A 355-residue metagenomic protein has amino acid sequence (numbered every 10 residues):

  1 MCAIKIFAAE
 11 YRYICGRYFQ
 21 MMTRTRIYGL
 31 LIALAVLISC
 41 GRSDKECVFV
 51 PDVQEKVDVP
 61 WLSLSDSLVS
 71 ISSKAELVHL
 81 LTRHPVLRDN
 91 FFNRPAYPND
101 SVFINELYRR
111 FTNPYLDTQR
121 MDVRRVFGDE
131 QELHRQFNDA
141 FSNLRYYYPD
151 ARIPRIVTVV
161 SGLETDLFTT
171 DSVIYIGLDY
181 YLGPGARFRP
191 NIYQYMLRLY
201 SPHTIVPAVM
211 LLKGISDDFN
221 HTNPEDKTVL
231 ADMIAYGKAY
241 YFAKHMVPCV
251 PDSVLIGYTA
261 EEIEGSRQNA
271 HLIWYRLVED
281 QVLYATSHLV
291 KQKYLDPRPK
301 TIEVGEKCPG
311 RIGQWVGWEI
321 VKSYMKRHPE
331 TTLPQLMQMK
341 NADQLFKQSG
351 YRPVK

Functional and structural regions predicted by a protein language model:
F19-G29: Bacterial N-terminal signal peptides that target proteins for export
L37-S39: C-terminal motif of bacterial Sec signal peptides marking the signal peptidase cleavage site
G41-R109: N-terminal mature-domain "stem" immediately C-terminal to a signal peptide or N-terminal signal-anchor/transmembrane
L68, S72, F127, F141 (+6 more regions): Sec/Tat-exported extracytoplasmic proteins
Y108-I263, M339: Acidic/His-rich structured neighborhood in mature extracellular/periplasmic domains
G257-L277: Small-residue-rich helix-loop
A285-K355: C-terminal soluble interaction/assembly domains
